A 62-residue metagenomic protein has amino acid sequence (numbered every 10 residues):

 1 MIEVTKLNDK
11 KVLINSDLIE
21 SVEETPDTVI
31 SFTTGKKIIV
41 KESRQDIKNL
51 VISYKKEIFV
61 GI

Functional and structural regions predicted by a protein language model:
M1-L13, D17-I62: Eukaryotic intrinsically disordered, low-complexity regulatory linkers and tails enriched in Ser/Thr/Pro
